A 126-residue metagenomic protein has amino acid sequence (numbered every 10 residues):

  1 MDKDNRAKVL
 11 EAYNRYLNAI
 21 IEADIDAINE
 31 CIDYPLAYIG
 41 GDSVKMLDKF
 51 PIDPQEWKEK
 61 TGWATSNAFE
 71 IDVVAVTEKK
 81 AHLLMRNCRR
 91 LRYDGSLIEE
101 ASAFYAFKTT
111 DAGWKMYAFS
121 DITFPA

Functional and structural regions predicted by a protein language model:
M1-P35: Short, low-complexity N-terminal intrinsically disordered segments enriched in polar/charged residues
E11-A12, S66-A68, S102: Short, conserved clusters of charged catalytic residues that mark active-site and nucleotide-handling motifs
I28-E30, I39-G41, N67, Y117-A118: Short, hydrophobic secondary-structure boundary micro-motifs
I32, N87-R89, S120-D121: Short beta-strand segments enriched in hydrophobic/aromatic residues within well-folded beta-rich domains
A37, I52-D94: Surface-exposed, charged secondary-structure patches
G41-D42, D94-L97: Short, solvent-exposed loop/turn segments at secondary-structure boundaries
L47-D48: Low-complexity, Ser/Thr/Pro-rich intrinsically disordered linker/stalk segments at domain junctions
E99-A126: Short beta-strand edge/turn micro-motifs at domain boundaries
